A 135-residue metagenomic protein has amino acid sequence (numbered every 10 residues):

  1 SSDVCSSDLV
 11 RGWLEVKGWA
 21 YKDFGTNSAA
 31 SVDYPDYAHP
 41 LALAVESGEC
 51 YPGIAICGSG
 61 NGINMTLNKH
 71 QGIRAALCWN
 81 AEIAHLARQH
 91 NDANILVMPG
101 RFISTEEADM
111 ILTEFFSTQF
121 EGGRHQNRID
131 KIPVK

Functional and structural regions predicted by a protein language model:
S1-S6: Short, small-residue-biased leader/transition segments that mark boundaries at the very start of proteins
S7, A38, I63-N64, A84 (+2 more regions): A general structural signal for well-ordered alpha-helical segments in protein cores
G12-A20: Short helix-loop-beta junction
W19-S31: A short beta-strand-loop structural module common to alpha/beta enzyme folds
P35-H39, W79-N80: Charged helix-capping and loop-helix junction motifs
Y37-S59: Short, structured active-site "lid" loops
A55-R101: Mid-chain, well-packed structural core segment of small domains
A81-N127: Short, glycine-/small-residue-rich phosphate/pyrophosphate-handling segment
